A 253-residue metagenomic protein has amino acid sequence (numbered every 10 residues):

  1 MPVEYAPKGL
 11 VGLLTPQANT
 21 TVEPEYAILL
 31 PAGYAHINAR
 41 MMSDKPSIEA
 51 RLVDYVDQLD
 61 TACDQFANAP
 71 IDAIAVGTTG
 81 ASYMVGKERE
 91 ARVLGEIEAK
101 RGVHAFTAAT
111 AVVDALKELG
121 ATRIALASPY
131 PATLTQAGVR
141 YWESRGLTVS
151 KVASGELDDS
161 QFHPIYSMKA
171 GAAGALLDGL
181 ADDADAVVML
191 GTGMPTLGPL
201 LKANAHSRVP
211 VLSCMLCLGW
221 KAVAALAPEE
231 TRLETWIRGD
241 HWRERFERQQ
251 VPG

Functional and structural regions predicted by a protein language model:
M1-T61, A132-T135, V139-Y166: N-terminal glycine-rich anion-binding loop in soluble enzyme alpha/beta folds
V56-A69, A172-D183: Short, well-structured alpha-helical segments in soluble
C63-T110: Glycine/small-residue-rich loop that forms an oxyanion/phosphate-binding "nest" at active or ligand-binding sites
D72-G77, A125-A127, A184-G191: Periplasmic-binding protein-like
V93-S160, I237, W242, F246-V251: Conserved beta-alpha
G171-H206, L218-G219: Hydrophobic alpha-helical
S213-G253: C-terminal functional extensions of proteins
